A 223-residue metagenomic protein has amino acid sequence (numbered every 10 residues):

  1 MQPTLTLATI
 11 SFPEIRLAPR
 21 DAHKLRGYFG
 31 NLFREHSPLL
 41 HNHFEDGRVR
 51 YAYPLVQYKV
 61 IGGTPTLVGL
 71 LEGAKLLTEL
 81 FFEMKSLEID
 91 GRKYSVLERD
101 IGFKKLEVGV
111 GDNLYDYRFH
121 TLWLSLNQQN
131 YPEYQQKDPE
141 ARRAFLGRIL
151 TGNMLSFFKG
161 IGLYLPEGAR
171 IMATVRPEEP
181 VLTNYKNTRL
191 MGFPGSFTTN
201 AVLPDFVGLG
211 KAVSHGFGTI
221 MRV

Functional and structural regions predicted by a protein language model:
M1-V223: RNA-interacting cores
